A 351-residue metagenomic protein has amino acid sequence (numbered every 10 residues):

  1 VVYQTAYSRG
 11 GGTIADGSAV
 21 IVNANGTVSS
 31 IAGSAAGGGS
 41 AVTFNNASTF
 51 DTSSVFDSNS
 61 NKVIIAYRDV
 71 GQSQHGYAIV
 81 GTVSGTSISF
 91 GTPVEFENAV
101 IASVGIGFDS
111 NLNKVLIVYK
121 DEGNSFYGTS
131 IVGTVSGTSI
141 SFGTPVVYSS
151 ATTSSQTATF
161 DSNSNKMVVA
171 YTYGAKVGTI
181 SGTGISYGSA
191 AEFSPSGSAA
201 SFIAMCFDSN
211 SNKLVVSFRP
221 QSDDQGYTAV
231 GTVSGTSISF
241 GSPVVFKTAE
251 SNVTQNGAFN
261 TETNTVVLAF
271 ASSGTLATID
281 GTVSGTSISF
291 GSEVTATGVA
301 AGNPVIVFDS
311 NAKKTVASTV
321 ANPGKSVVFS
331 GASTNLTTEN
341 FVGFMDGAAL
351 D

Functional and structural regions predicted by a protein language model:
V1-V63, Y67-G71, I79-S84, A102-K114 (+14 more regions): Extracellular receptor-binding modules and their adjoining Ser/Thr/Gly/Asp/Asn-rich linkers
G37-T43, S89-F96, S141-Y148, S186-S194 (+2 more regions): Beta-propeller fold detector
